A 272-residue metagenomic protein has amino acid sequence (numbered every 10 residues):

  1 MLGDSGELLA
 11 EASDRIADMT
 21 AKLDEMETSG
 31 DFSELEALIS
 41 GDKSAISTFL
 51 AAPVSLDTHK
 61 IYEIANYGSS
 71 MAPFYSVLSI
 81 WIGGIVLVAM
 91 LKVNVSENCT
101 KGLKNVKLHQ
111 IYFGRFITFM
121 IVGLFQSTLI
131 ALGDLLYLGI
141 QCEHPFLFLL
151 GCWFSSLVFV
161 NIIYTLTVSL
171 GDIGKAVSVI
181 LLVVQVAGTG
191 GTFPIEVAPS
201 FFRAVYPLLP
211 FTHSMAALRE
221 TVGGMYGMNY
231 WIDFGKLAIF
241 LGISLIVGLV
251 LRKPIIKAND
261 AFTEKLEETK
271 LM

Functional and structural regions predicted by a protein language model:
M1-S29: Hydrophobic-core positions in well-structured secondary-structure elements of globular domains
T20-M272: Membrane-spanning alpha-helical segments of multipass transporters and channels
